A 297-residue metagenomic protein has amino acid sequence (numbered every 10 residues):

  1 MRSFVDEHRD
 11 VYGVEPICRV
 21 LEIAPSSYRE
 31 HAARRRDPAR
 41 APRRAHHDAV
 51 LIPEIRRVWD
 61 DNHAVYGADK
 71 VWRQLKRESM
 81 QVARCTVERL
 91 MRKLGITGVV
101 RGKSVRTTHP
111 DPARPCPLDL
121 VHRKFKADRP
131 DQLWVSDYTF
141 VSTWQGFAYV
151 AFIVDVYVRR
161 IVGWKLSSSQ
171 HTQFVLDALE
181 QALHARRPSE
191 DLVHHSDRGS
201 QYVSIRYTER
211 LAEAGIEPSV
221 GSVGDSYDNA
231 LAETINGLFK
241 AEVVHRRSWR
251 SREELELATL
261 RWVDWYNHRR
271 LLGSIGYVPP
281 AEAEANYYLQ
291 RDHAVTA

Functional and structural regions predicted by a protein language model:
M1-A297: Charged DNA-binding/catalytic regions of mobile-element recombinases
